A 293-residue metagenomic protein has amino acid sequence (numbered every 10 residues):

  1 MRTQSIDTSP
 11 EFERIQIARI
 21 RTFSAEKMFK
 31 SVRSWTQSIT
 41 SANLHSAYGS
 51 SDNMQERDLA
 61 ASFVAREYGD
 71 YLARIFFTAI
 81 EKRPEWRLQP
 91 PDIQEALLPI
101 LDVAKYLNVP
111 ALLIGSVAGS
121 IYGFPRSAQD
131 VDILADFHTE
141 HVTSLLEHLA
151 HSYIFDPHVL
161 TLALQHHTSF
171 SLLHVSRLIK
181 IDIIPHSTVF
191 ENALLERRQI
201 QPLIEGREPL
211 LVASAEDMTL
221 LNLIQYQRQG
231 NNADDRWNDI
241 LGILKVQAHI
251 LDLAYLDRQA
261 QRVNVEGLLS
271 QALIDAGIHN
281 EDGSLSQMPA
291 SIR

Functional and structural regions predicted by a protein language model:
M1-E85: N-terminus-biased detector of the onset of the functional/mature region
R2-S5, T22, Y68-R293: Compositionally biased terminal segments of proteins
